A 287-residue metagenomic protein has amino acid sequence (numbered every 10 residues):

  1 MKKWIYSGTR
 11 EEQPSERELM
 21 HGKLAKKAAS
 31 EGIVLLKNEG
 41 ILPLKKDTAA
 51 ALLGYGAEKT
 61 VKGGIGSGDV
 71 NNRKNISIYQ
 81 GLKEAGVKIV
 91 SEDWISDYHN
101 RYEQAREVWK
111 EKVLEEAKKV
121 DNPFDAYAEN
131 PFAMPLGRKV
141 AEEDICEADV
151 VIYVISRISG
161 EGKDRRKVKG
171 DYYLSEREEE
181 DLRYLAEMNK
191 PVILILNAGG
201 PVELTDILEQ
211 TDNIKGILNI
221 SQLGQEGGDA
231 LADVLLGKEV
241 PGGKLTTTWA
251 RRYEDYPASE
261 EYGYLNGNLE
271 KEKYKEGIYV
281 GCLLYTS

Functional and structural regions predicted by a protein language model:
M1-S287: C-terminal non-catalytic regions of proteins with extracellular/luminal or membrane-system context
